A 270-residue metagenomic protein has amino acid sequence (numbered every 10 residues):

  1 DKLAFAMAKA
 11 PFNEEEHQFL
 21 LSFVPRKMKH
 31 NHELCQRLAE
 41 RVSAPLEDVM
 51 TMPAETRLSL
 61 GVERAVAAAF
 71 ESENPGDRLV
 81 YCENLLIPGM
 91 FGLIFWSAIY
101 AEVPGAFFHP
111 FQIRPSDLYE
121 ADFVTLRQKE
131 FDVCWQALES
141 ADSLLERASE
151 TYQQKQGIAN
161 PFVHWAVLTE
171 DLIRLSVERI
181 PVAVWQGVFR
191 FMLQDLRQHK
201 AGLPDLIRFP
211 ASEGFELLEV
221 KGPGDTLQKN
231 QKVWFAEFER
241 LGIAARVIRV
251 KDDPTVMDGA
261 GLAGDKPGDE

Functional and structural regions predicted by a protein language model:
D1-S149, G261-E270: Nuclease-adjacent, charged terminal/linker segments that flank catalytic cores
L3, L20, V66, F131 (+4 more regions): Generic structural hydrophobic/aromatic packing signal, biased to beta-strands
V66, M90, D171-L172, S176-V188 (+3 more regions): Conserved catalytic cores of phosphodiester-cleaving nucleases, focusing on short active-site segments
Y81-G89, G187, Q198-A201, K229-V233: Short, well-structured alpha-helical interface segments that form or flank functional binding sites
A101, Q228-K229, V256: Generic domain-boundary/flexible-linker signal
P110-A201, R208: Long, positively charged binding patches that form subdomain-scale interaction surfaces for polyanionic ligands
G214-V250: Basic, amphipathic alpha-helical patches used to engage nucleic acids or provide basic targeting signals, exemplified
F238-E270: TerminUS-proximal long segments
